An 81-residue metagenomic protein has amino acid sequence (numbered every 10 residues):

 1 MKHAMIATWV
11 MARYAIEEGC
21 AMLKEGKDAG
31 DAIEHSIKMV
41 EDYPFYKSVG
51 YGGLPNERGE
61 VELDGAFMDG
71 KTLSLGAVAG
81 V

Functional and structural regions predicted by a protein language model:
M1-V81: Alpha/propeptide regions of enzymes that mature by internal proteolysis
